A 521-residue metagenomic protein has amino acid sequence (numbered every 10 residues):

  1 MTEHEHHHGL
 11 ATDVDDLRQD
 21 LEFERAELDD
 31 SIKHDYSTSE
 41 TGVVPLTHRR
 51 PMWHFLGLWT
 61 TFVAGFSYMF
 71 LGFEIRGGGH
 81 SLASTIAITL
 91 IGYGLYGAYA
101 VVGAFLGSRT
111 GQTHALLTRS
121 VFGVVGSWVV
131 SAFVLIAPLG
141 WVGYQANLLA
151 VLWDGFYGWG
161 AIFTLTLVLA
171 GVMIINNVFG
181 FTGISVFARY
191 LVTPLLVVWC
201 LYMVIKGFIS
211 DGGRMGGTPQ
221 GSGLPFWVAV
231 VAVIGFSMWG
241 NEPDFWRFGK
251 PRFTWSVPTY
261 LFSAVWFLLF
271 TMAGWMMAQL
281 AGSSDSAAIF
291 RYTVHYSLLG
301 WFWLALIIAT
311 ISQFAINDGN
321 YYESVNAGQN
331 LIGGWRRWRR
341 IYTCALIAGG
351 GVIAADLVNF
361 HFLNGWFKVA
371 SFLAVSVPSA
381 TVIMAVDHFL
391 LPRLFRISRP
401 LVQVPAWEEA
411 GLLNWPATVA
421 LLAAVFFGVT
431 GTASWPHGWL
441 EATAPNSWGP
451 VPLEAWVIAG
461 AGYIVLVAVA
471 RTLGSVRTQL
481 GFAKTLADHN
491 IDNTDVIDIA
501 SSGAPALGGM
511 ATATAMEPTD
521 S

Functional and structural regions predicted by a protein language model:
T2-L82, C200, L224-V228, G240 (+2 more regions): Membrane-interface "cap" regions at the ends of multi-pass membrane proteins
K33-L116, S120-F122, G126-V130, S237-A264 (+1 more regions): Transmembrane helix-boundary motif of multi-pass solute transporters/channels
P51-M69, M203-S210, G216-Q279, Y296-N320 (+1 more regions): Hydrophobic, membrane-embedded alpha-helices of multi-pass small-molecule transporters
R76-G79, F105, N147-F156, L169-L191 (+5 more regions): Membrane-water interface regions at transmembrane-helix termini and the short interhelical loops of multi-pass membrane
G126-W159, T310-N330: Hydrophobic transmembrane alpha-helices that form the core helical bundles of multi-pass secondary transporters
V130-L135, F156-F179, V192-V204, P225-E242 (+2 more regions): Transmembrane alpha-helical segments of multi-pass small-molecule transport proteins
A150, T164-K206, T218-G221, P258-A264 (+1 more regions): Membrane-interface loop-to-helix entry segments
T381-A461, V476-K484: C-terminal membrane-solvent junction of multi-pass transporters and transport-like membrane proteins
